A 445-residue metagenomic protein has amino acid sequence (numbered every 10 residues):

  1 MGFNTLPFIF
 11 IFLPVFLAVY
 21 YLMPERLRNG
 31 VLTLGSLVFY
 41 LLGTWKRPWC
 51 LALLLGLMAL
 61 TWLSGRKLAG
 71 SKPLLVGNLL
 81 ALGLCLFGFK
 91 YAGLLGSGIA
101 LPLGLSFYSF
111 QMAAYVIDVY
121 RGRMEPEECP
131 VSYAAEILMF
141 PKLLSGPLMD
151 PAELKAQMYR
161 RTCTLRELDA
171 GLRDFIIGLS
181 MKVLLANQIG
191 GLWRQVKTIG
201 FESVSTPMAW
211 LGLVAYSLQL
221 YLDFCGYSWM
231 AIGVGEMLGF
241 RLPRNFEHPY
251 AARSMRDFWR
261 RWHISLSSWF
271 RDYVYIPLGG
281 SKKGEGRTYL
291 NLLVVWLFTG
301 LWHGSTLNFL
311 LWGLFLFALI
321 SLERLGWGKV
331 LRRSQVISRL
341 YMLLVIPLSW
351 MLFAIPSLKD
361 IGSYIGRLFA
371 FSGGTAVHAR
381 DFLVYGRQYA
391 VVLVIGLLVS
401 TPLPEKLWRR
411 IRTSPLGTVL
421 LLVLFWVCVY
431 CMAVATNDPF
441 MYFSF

Functional and structural regions predicted by a protein language model:
M1-S444: Membrane-embedded transmembrane alpha-helical bundles that form the catalytic cores of multi-pass lipid-modifying
